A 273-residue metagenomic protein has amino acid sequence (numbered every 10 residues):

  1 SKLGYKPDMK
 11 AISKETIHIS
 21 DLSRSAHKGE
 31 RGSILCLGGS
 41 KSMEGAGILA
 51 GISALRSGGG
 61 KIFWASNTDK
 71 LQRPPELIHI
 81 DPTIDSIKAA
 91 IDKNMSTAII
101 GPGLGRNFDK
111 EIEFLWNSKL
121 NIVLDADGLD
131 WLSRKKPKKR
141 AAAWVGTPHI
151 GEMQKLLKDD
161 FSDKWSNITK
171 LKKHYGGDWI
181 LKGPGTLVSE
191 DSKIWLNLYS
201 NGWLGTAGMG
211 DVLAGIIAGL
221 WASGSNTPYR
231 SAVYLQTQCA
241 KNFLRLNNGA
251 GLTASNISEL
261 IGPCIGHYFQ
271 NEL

Functional and structural regions predicted by a protein language model:
S1-N121, D130-V145, I150, Q154-L273: Small-residue (G/A/S/T)-rich helix-start motifs and N-terminal tracts that mark the onset
